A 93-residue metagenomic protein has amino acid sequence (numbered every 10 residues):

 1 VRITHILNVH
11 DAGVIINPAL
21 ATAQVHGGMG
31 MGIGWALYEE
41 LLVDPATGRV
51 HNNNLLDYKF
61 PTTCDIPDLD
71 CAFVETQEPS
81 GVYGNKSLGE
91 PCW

Functional and structural regions predicted by a protein language model:
V1-W93: C-terminal catalytic domains of large/alpha subunits in multi-subunit enzymes
